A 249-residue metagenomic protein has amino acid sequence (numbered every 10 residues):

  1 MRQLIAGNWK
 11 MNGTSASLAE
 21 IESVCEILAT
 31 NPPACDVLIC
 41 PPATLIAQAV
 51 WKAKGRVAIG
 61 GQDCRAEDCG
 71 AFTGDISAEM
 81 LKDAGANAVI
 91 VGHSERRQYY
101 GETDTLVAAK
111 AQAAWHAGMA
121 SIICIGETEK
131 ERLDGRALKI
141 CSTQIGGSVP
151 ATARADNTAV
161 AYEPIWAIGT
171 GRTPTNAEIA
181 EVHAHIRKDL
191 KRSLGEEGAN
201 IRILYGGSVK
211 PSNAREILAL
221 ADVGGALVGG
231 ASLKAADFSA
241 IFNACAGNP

Functional and structural regions predicted by a protein language model:
M1-P249: Active-site loop-to-helix "anion-binding N-cap" substructures in soluble metabolic enzymes
